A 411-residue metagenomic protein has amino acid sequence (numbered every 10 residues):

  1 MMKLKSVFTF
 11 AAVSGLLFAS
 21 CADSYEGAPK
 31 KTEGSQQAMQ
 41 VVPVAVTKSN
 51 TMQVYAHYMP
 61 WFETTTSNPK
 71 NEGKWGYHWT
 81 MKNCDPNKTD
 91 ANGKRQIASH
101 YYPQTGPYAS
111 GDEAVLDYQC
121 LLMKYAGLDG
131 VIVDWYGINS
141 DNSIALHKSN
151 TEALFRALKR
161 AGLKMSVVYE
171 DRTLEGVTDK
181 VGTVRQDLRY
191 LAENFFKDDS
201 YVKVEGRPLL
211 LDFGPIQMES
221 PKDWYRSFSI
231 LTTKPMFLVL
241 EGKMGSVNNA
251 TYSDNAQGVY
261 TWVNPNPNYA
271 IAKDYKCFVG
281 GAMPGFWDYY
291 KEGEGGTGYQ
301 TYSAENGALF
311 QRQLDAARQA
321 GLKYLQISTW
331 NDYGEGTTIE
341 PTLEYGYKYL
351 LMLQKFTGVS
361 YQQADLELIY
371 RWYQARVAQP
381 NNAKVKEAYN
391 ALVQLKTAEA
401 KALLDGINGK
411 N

Functional and structural regions predicted by a protein language model:
M1-F8: Bacterial N-terminal signal peptides that target proteins for export
F8, S24-Y25, D332: A general, composition-driven signal for non-globular sequence regions
T9-A19: Bacterial N-terminal signal peptides
F18-V44: Bacterial Sec-dependent N-terminal signal peptides
G34-N411: Glycan-processing catalytic domains of CAZymes
